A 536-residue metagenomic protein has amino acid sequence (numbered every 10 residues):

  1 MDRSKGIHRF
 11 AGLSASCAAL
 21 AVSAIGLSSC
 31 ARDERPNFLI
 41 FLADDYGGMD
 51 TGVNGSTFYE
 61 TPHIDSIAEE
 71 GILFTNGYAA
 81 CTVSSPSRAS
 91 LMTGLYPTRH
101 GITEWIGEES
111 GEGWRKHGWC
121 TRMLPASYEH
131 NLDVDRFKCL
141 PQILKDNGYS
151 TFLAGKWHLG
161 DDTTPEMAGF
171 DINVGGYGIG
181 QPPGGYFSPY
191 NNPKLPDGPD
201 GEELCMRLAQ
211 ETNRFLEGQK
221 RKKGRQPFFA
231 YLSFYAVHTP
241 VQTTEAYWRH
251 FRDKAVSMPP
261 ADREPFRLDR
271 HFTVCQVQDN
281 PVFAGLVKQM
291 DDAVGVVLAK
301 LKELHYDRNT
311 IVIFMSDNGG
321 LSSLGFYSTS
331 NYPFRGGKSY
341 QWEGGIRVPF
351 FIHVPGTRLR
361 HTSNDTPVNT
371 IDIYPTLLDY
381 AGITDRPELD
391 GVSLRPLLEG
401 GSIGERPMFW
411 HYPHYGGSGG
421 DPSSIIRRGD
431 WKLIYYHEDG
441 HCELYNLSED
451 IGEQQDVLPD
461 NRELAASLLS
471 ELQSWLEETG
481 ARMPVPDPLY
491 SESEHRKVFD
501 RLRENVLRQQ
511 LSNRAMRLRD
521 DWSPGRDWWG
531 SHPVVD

Functional and structural regions predicted by a protein language model:
D2-C17: Bacterial N-terminal signal peptides that target proteins for export
V22-E34: Bacterial Sec-dependent signal peptides at the C-terminal "C-region" and cleavage site
P36, A43-Y59, S66, T75 (+13 more regions): Active-site-proximal cap/lid insertion segments
S56, D162-M167, L397, S402 (+1 more regions): Short glycine-biased active-site loop of nucleotidyltransferases that positions the nucleotide triphosphate and helps
A68, K145, R427: Anion (oxyanion) recognition and catalysis
T98-L140, F187, N191: His/Cys-centered metal/cofactor-coordination and adjacent catalytic loops
P141, G218, P422-R427, W431-Y435: Short, surface-exposed beta-strand/loop micro-motifs that present aromatic residues
